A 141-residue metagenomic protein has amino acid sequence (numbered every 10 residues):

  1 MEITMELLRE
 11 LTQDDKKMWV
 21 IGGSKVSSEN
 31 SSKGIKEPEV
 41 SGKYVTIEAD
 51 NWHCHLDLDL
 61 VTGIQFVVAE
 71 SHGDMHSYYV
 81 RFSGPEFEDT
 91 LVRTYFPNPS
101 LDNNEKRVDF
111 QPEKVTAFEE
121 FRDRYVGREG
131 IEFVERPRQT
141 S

Functional and structural regions predicted by a protein language model:
M1-L58, T62-V68, G127-S141: N-terminal recruitment modules of adaptor/scaffold proteins
E2, L11, I64-S141: Acidic, Ser/Thr- and proline-rich intrinsically disordered linker/docking segments of eukaryotic scaffolds
